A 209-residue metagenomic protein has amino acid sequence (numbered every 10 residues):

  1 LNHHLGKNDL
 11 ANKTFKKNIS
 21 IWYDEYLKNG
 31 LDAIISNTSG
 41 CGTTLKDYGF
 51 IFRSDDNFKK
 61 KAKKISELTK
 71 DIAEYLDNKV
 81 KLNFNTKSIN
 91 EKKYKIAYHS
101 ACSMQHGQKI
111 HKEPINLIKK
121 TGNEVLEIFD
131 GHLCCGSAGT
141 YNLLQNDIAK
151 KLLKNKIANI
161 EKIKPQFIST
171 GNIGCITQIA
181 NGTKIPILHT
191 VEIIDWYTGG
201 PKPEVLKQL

Functional and structural regions predicted by a protein language model:
L1-L209: Iron-sulfur cluster-binding electron-transfer modules in prokaryotic oxidoreductases
